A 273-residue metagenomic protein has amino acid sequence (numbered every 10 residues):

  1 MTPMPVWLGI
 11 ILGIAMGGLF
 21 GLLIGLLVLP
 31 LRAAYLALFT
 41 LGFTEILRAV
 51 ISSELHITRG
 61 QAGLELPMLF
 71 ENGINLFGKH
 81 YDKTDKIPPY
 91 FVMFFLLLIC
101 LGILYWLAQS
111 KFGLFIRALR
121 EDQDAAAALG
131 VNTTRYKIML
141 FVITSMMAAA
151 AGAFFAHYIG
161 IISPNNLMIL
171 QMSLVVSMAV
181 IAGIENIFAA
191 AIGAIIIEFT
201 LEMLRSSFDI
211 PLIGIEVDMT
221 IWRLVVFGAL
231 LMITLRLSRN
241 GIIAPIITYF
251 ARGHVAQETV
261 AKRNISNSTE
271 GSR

Functional and structural regions predicted by a protein language model:
M1-R273: Transmembrane alpha-helices and adjacent helix-loop boundaries
